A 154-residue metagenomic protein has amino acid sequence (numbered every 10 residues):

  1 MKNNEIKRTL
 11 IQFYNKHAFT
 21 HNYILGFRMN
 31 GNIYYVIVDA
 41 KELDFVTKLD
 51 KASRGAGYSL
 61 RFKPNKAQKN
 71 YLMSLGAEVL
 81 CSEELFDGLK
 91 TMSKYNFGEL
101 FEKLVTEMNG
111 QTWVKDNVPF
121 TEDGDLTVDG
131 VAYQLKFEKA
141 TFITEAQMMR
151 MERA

Functional and structural regions predicted by a protein language model:
M1, P119-A132: Short acidic loop-to-beta-strand element that houses the catalytic metal-binding Asp/Glu of nuclease active sites
K2-H21, R54-N117: Acidic-basic catalytic patches of nuclease active cores, encompassing PD-(D/E)XK and other metal-cofactor nuclease
N4, Q12-I24, Y58-L60, V131 (+1 more regions): Catalytic cores of nucleic-acid endonucleases
L25-F27, I33-I37, V79: Short linear proline/tyrosine/threonine-rich motifs used for host-factor recruitment and membrane trafficking/assembly
M29-N30, D129: Structural motif
I33-Y34, L43, Y133: Hydrophobic residues embedded in beta-strands of well-ordered beta-sheets
V38-L60: Acidic, low-complexity, intrinsically disordered interaction modules
